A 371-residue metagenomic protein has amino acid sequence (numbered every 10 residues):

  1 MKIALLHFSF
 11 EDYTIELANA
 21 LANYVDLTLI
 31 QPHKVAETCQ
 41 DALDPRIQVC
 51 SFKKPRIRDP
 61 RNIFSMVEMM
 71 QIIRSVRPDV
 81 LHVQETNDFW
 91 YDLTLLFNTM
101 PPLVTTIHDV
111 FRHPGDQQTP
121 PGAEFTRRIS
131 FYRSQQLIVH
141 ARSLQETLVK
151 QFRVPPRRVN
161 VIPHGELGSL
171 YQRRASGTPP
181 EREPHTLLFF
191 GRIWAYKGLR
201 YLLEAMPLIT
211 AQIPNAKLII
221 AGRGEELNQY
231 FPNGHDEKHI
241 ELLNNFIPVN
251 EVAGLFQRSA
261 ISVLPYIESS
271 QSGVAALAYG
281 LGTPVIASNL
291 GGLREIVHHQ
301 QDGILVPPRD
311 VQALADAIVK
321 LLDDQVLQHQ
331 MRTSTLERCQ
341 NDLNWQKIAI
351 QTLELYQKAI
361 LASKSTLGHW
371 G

Functional and structural regions predicted by a protein language model:
F10, S65, V83-W90, I107: Short His-centered aromatic/hydrophobic patch
V67, Q71, P120-L137: Membrane-proximal helix-turn-helix segments that form the acceptor-binding/catalytic region of lipid-linked
D116, V149-K150, R157-R158, P163-E183 (+1 more regions): Acidic anion/phosphate-binding donor-loop and adjacent secondary structure in glycosyltransferase catalytic cores
P179-K197, L203-M206: Conserved donor-binding/catalytic core segment of Leloir-type glycosyltransferases
Q229-A253: Nucleotide-activated donor-binding/catalytic signature segment of Leloir-type glycosyltransferases, i.e., the conserved
G254-S270, T283: Acidic donor-binding loop of glycosyltransferase active sites
P284-A287, V297: Short hydrophobic beta-strand element within catalytic cores of glycosyltransferases and related nucleotide-activated
H299-Q300, I304-V311, K320-V326: Conserved acidic donor-binding segment of nucleotide-sugar-dependent glycosyltransferases
